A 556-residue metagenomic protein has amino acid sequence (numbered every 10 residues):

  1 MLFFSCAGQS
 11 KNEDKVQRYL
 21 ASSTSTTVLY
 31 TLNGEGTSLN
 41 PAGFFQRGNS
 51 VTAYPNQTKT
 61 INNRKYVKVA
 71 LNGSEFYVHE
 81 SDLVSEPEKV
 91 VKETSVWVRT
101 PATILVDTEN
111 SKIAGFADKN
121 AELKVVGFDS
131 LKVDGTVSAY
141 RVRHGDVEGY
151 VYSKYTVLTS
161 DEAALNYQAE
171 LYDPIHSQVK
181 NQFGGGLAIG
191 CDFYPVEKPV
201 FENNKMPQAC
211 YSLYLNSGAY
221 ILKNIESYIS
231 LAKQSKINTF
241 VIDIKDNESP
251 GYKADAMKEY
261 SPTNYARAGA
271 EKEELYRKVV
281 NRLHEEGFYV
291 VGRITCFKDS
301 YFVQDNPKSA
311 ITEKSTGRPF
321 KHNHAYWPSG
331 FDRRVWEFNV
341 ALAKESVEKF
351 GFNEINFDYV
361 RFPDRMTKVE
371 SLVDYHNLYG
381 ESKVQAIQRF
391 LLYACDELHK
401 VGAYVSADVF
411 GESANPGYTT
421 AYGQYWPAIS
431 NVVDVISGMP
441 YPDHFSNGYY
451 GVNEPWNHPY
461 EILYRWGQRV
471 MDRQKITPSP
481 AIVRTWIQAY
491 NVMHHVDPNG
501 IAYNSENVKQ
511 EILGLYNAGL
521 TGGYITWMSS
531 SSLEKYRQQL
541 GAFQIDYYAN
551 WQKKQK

Functional and structural regions predicted by a protein language model:
N12-N62, V96-G135, H176-S177: Beta-loop motif signature
N12-V16, K65-V98, V137-V196, G541-I545: Boundary regions of SH3-family modules and the immediately adjacent low-complexity/disordered segments in eukaryotic
P199-Y220, V280, G292-E345, K509-Q510: Active-site-adjacent "subsite" loops/lids of carbohydrate-active enzymes
N224-P250, K349-E354, V435, L515-G523: Catalytic domains of carbohydrate-active enzymes, especially glycoside hydrolases
S235-E271, D364-S371, Y536, L540-F543: Aromatic-lined carbohydrate-binding/catalytic grooves of carbohydrate-active enzymes
Y252-N264, K298-H322, V360-L378, G500: Aromatic- and acidic-residue-enriched segments that line the glycan-binding/catalytic groove of carbohydrate-active
Y289-D299, N356, P363, K383-Y422 (+2 more regions): Aromatic-lined carbohydrate-recognition surfaces of secreted/lumenal glycan-active proteins
V433-N447, W456-K556: Substrate-binding cleft of secreted/luminal carbohydrate-active enzymes
